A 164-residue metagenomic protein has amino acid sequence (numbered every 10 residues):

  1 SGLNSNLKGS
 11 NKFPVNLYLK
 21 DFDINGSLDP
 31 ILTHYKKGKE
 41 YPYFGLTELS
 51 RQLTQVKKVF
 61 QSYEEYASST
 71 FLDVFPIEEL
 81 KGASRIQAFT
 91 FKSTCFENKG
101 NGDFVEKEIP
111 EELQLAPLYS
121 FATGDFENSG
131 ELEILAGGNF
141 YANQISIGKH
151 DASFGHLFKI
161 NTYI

Functional and structural regions predicted by a protein language model:
S1-I164: Beta-propeller-forming repeat regions
